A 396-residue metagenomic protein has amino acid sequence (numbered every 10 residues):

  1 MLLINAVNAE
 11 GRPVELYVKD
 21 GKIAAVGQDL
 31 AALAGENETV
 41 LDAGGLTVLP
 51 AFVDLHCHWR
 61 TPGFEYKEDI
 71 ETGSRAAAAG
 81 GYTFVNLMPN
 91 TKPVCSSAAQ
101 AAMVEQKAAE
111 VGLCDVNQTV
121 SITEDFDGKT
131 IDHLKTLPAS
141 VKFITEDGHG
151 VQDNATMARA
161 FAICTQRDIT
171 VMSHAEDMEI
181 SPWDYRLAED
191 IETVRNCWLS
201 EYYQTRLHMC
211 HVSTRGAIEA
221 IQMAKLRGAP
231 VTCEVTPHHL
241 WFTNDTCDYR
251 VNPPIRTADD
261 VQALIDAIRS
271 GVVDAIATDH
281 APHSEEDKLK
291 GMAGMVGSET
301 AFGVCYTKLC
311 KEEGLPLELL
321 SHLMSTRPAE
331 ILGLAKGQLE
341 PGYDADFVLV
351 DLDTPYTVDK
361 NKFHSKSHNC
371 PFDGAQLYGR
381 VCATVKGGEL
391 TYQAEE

Functional and structural regions predicted by a protein language model:
M1-G35: N-terminal metal-binding scaffold of metallo-dependent hydrolase/deaminase domains
A6, G21, G45, H56 (+15 more regions): Divalent metal-coordination and catalytic microenvironments
A31-V48: Active-site metal-binding motif and surrounding structural segment of the metallo-beta-lactamase
G44-E110: Metal-associated gating/positioning segment near the N- to mid-region
E105-I122: A glycine-rich helix N-cap at a beta->alpha junction
I131-I276: Histidine/acidic residue-rich metal-binding segments in metalloenzymes
L187-Q204, R269-S270, D274-I276, H280-L352: His/Asp/Glu-enriched, well-ordered alpha-helical/loop segment that forms or immediately abuts the divalent-metal
K311, D344-E396: C-terminal cap of metal-dependent C-N hydrolases
